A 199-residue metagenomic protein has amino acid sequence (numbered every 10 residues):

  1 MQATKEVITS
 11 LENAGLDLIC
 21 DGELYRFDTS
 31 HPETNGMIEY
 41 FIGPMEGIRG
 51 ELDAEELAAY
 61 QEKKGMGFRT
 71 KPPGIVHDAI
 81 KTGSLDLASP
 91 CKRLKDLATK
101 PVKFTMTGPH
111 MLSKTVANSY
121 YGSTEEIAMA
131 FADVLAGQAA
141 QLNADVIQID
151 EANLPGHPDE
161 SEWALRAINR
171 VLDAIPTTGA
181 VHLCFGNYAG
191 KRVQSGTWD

Functional and structural regions predicted by a protein language model:
M1-D199: Domain-level signal for soluble alpha/beta catalytic cores
